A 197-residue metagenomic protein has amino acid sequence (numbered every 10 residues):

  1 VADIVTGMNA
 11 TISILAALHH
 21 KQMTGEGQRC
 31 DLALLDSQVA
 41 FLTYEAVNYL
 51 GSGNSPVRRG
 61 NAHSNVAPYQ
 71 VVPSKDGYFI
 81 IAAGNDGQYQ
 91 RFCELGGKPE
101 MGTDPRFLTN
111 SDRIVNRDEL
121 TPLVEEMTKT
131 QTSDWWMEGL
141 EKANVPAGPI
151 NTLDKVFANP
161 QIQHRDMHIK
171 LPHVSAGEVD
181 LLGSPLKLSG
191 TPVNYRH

Functional and structural regions predicted by a protein language model:
V1-A83: Active-site-adjacent "lid/gating" segments in soluble enzymes
A10-A17, E45, R91-L95, L123 (+2 more regions): Alpha-helical scaffold segments in soluble metabolic enzymes
Y49-P56, N159-H173: Short, surface-exposed loop/helix-turn segments at secondary-structure junctions that function as lids/hinges flanking
A67-A143, A147: Aromatic-enriched alpha-helical interface/lid elements that frame and gate functional surfaces
D86-G87, K155, V193: Short, glycine-/Ser/Thr-/acidic-enriched flexible segments
L108, P172, A176-H197: Flexible, small-/acidic-enriched active-site or ligand-binding loops
E141-I162: Conserved PLP cofactor-binding pocket of PLP-dependent enzymes
